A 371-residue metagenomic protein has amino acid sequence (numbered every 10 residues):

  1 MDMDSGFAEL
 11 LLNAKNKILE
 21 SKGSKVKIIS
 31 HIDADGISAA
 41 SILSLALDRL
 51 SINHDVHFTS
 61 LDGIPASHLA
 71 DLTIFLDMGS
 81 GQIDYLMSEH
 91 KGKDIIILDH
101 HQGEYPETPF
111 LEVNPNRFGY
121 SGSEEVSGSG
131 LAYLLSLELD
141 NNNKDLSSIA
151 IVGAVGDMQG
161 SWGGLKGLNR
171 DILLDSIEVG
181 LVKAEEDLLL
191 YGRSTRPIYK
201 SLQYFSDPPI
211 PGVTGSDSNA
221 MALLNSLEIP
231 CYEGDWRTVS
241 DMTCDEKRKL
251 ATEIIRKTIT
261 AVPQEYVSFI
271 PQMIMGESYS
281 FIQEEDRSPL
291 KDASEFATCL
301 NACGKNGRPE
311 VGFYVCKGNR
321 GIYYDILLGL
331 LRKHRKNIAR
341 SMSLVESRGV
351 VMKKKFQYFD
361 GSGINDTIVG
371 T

Functional and structural regions predicted by a protein language model:
M1-C299, C303-T371: Replace "Mg2+/Mn2+-dependent" with "divalent metal-dependent
